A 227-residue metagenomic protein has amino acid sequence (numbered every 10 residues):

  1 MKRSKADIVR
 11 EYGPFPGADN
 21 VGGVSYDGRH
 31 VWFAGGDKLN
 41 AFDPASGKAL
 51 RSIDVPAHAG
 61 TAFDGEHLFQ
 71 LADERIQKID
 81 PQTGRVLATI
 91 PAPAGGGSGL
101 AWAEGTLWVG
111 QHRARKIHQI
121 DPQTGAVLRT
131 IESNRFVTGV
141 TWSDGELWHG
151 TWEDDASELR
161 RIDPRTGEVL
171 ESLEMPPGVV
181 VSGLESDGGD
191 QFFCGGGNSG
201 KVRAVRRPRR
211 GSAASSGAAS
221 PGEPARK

Functional and structural regions predicted by a protein language model:
M1-G17: A short helix->beta-strand "capping" segment at the edge of beta-propeller domains
Y12-D37, A59: Beta-strand-rich domains and repeat architectures in extracellular enzymes and scaffolds, especially beta-propellers
Y12-G17, S52-P56, T89-P93, T130-N134 (+1 more regions): Surface loop/turn motifs at the tips and blade-to-blade linkers of beta-strand repeat domains
Y26-G28, F63-G65, W102-E104, W142-D144 (+1 more regions): Residue-level detector of Asp-centered blade-edge/turn motifs that repeat once per structural unit in beta-propeller
W32-D37, L68-E74, V109-A114, H149-D154 (+1 more regions): Conserved beta-strand positions in repeat-built beta-propeller and related beta-rich domains
D43-G47, D80-G84, D121-G125, D163-G167 (+1 more regions): Short loop/turn segments that connect beta-strands within beta-propeller blades
V181-K227: Blade-level signature of beta-propeller repeat domains, shared across WD40, Kelch, NHL, RCC1 and BNR/Asp-box propellers
